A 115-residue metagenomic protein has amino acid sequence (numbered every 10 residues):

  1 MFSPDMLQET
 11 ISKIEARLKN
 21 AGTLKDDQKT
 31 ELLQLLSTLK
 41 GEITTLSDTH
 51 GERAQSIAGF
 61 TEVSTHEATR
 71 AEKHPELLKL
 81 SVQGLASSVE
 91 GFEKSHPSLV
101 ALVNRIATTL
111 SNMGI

Functional and structural regions predicted by a protein language model:
M1-L33: Short terminal alpha-helical segments
E15-L18, G22, L39-S47, T61-A68 (+4 more regions): A structural signal for well-ordered alpha-helices, especially hydrophobic packing surfaces of coiled-coils
K29-Q34, A54-G59, K79, Q83 (+1 more regions): Short, charged, amphipathic alpha-helical segments
T45-V63, P75-L78: Short, charged early-sequence alpha-helical segments and their helix-coil boundaries
S64, A68-A86: Strongly charged, low-complexity linkers/loops
K79-I115: Amphipathic alpha-helical binding modules
